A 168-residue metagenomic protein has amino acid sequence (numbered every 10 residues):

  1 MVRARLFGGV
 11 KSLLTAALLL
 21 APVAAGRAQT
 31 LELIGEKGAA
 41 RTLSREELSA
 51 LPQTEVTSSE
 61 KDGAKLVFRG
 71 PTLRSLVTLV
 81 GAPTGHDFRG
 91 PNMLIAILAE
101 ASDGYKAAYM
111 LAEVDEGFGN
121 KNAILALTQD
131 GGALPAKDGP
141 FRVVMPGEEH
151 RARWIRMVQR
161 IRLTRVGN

Functional and structural regions predicted by a protein language model:
V2-L14: Bacterial N-terminal signal peptides that target proteins for export
V10-K11, L19, S49: Compositionally biased, intrinsically disordered/low-complexity regions enriched for serine, proline and threonine
A16-A17, T78: Ubiquitous "structural anchor" signal
A17-G26: Hydrophobic h-region of N-terminal signal peptides that target proteins for export in Gram-negative bacteria
G26-N168: N-terminal intrinsically disordered, low-complexity segments enriched in P/E/S/T
